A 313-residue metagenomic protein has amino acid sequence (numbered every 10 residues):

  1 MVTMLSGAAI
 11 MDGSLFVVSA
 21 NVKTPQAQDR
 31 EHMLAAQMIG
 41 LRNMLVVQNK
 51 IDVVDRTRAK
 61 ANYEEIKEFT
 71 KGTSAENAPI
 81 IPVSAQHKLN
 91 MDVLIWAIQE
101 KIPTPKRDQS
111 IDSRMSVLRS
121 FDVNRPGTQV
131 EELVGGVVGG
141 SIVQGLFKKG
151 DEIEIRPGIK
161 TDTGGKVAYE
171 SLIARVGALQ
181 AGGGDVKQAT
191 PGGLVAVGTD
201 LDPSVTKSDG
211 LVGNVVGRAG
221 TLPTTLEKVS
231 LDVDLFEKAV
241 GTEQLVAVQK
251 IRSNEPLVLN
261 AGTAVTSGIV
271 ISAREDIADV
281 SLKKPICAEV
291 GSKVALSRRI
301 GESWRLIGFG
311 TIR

Functional and structural regions predicted by a protein language model:
M1-V2, A9-H32, Q37-K60: Conserved Switch II/interswitch segment of TRAFAC-class P-loop GTPases
T3, E31-A35, A61-F69, V93-K101: Alpha-helical scaffold elements adjacent to nucleotide-binding pockets in ATP/GTP-utilizing enzyme cores
A8, A36, T70, V270: Short hydrophobic alpha-helical segments of the AMP-binding
S19-K23, N49-V53, A85, G158-K160 (+3 more regions): Short, ordered loop/turn segments at secondary-structure junctions
S19-N21, R42-A61, I80-M91, G213 (+2 more regions): G-domain G4 guanine-recognition motif of GTPases
A27-R30, D55-K60, D92-W96, T128-V130 (+2 more regions): Short acidic, glycine/serine/threonine-rich loops at helix termini
V53-R58, D202-R313: C-terminal effector modules of nucleic-acid-centric enzymes and ribosome-associated factors
E68-L211, V215-L222, E227-V229: Conserved catalytic-core segments of large NTP-driven translation/proteostasis enzymes
